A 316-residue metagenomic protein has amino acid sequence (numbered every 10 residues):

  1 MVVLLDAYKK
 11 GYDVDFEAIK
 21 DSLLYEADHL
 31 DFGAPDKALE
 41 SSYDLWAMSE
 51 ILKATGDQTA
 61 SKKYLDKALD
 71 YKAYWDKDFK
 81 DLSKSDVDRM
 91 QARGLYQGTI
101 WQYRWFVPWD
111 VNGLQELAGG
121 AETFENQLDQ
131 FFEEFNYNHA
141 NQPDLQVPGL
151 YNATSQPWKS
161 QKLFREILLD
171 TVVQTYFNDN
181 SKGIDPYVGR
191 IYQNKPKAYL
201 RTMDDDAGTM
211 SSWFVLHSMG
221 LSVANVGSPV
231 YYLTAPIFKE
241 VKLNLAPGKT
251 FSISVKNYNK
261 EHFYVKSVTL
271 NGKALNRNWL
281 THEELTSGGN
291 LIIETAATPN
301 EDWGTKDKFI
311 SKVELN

Functional and structural regions predicted by a protein language model:
M1, A7, G11-L69, A73-K77 (+3 more regions): Active-site core of glycosidic bond-cleaving carbohydrate-active enzymes
Y232-N316: Beta-rich accessory regions
